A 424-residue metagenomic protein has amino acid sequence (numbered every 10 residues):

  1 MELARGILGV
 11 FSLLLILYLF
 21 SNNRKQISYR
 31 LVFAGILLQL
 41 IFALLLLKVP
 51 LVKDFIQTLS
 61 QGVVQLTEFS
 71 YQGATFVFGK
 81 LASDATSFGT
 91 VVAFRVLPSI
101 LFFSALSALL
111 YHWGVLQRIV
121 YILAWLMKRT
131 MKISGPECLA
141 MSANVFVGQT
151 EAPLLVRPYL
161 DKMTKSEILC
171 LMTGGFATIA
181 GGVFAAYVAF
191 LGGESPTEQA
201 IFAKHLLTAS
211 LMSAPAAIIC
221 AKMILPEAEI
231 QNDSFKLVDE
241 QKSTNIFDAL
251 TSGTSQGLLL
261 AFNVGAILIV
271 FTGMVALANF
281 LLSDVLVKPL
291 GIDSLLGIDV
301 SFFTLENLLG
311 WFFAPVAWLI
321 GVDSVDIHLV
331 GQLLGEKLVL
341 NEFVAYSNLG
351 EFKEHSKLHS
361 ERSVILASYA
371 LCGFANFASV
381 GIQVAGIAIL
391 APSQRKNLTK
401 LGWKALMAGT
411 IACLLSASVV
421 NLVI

Functional and structural regions predicted by a protein language model:
M1-A93, D248-T251, L268-A276, A391-I424: N-terminal alpha-helical transmembrane segments of multi-pass membrane transport and channel/translocase proteins
M1-F11, R95, F303-T304, A367-S379: Structural signature of hydrophobic alpha-helical transmembrane segments
V10-F20, A34-L47, I100-L109, T178-A189 (+5 more regions): Hydrophobic core segments of alpha-helical transmembrane domains in multi-pass membrane transport and ion-translocation
S21-N23, G79-F88, M127-K128, A152-K162 (+1 more regions): Cytosolic juxtamembrane amphipathic/interface segments immediately preceding and feeding into a transmembrane helix
F69-I133: Hydrophobic alpha-helical hairpins/lids featuring a short glycine-rich hinge
T130-L191, I246, G331-L415, V419: Alpha-helical membrane segments and immediately flanking helix-loop junctions that form or couple to the substrate/ion
L211-L260: Long, contiguous bundles of hydrophobic transmembrane helices that form the permeation core of multi-pass
S255-K353: Transmembrane helical segments that form the transport core of multi-pass membrane transport proteins
